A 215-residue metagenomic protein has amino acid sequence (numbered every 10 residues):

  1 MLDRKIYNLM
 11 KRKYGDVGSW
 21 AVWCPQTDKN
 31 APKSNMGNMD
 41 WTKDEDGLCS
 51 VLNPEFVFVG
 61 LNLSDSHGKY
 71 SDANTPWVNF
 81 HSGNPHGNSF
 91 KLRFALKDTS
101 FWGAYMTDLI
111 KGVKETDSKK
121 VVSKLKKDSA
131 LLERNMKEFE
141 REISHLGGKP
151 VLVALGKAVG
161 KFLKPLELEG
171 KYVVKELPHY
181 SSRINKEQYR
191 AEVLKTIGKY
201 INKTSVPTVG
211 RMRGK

Functional and structural regions predicted by a protein language model:
M1-N8, G112-K215: Glycine/proline-rich loop-helix segments at beta-alpha junctions forming the active-site rim of enzyme cores
L2-P150, K161: A polyanion-binding, active-site-adjacent surface
